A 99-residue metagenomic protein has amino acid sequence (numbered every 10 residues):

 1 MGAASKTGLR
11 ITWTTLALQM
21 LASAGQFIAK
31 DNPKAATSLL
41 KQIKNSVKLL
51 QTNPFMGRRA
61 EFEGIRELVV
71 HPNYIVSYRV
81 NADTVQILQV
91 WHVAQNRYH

Functional and structural regions predicted by a protein language model:
M1-G64, T84, Y98: Basic, Lys/Arg-enriched alpha-helical interface segments
W13, V69-V70, Q89: Structural signal for conserved beta-strand scaffold positions within catalytic alpha/beta enzyme cores
T37, Y74-I75, R79-H99: Enriched for short, Lys/Arg-rich terminal
K44, P72-I75: Σ70-family region 2.3-2.4 aromatic/basic alpha-helix that recognizes the −10 promoter and nucleates DNA melting
R58-R59, V69, Y78: Sterically constrained small-residue positions within well-ordered secondary structures of folded domains
I65-R66, N73: Beta-alpha-beta core module
